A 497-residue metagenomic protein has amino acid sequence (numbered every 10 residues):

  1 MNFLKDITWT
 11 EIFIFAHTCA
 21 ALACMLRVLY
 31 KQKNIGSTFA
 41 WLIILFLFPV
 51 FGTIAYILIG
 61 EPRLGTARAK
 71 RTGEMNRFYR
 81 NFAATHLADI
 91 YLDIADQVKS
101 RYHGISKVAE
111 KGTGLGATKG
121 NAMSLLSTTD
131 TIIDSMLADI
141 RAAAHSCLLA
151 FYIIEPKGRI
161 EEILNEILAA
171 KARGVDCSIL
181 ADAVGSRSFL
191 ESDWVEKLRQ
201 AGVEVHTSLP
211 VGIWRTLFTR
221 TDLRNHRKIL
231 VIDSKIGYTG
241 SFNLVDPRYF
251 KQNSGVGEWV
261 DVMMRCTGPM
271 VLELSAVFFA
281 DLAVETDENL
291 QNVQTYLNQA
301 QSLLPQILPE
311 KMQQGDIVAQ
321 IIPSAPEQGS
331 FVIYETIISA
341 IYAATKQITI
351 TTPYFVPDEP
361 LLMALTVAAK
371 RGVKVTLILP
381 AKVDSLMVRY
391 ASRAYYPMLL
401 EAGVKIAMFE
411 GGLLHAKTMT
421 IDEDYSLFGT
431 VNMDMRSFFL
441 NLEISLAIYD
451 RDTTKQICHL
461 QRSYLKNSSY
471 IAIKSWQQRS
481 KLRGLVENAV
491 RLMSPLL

Functional and structural regions predicted by a protein language model:
M1-E335, S339, A343, V367 (+7 more regions): N-terminal localization/anchoring segments of enzymes in phospholipid and broader phosphate metabolism
A344-K346, Y354-T376, P380, S385: Helical hairpin unit composed of two closely spaced alpha helices linked by a short loop
A391, G403: CN hydrolase (nitrilase-like) catalytic-core segments centered on the catalytic cysteine and neighboring Lys/Glu
I406-E410: Active-site donor-binding acidic/aromatic loop of nucleotide-activated sugar and phosphosugar transferases involved
K417: Catalytic-core elements of nucleic-acid end-processing and repair enzymes
